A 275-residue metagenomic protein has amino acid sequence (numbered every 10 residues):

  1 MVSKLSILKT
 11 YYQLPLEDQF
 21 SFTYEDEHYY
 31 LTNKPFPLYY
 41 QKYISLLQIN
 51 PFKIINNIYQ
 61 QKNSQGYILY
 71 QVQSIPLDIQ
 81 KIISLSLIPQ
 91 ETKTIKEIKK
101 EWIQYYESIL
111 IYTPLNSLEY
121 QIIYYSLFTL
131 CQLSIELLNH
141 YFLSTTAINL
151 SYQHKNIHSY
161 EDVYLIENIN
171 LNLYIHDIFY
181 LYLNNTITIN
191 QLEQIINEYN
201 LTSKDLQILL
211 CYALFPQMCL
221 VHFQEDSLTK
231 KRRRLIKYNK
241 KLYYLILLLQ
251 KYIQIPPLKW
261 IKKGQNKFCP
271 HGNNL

Functional and structural regions predicted by a protein language model:
M1-N63, K267-L275: Conserved NTP-binding catalytic cores of kinases and kinase-like/nucleotidyltransferase enzymes across multiple kinase
S6, T10, L14-F22, D26 (+4 more regions): ATP-dependent phospho-/nucleotidyl transfer catalytic cores
S21-Y24, H28-L31, I135-I178: Active-site acidic catalytic loop and adjacent metal/ATP-binding pocket of ATP-dependent phosphoryl transfer enzymes
S64-I98, L130: Conserved kinase catalytic-core helix
K93, S203-C211: All-alpha amphipathic helical-bundle segments outside canonical DNA-binding/catalytic cores that form hydrophobic
S159-K204: Active-site Asp-x-Gly
L220-L275: ATP/Mg2+ or Mg2+-diphosphate-binding catalytic cores that bind nucleotide phosphates or diphosphates via glycine-rich
